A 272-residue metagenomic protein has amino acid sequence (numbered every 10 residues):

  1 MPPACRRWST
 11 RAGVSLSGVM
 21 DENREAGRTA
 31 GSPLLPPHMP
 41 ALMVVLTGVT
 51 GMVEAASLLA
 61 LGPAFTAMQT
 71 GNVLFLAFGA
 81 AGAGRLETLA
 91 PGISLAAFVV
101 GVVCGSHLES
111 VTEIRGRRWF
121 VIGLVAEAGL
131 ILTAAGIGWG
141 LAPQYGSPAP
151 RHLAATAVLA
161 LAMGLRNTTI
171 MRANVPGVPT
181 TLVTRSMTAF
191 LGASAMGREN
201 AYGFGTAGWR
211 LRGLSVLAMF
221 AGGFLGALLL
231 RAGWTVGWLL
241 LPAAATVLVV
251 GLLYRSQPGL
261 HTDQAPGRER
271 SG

Functional and structural regions predicted by a protein language model:
D21-G272: Alpha-helical transmembrane segments of multi-pass membrane proteins
